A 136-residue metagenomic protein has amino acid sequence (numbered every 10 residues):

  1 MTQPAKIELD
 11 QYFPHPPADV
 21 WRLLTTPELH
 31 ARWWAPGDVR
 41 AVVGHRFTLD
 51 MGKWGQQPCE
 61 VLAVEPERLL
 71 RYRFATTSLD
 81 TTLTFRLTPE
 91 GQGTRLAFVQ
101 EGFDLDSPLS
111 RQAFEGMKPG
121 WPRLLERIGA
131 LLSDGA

Functional and structural regions predicted by a protein language model:
M1-D38: Hydrophobic ligand-binding cavity/cleft-lining segments
P4-D10, R46, Q56, L69 (+2 more regions): Intrinsic-disorder/low-complexity, polar/charged segments enriched in Ser/Thr/Lys/Arg/Asp/Glu/Gln
Q11, C59-A63, T82-P89: Hydrophobic/aromatic beta-strand elements that line small-molecule binding cavities or substrate pockets in beta-rich
Y12, G52, V64, A75 (+2 more regions): Generic beta-structure capping elements
V20, H30, F47, V61 (+4 more regions): Hydrophobic pocket/interface hotspot
R32-T76: Glycine-rich portal/gate segments that line the openings of hydrophobic small-molecule binding cavities
T77-R123: Beta-strand/loop substructures that line and gate deep hydrophobic ligand-binding cavities in soluble
A130-A136: Short, highly charged C-terminal tails/helix-capping segments
